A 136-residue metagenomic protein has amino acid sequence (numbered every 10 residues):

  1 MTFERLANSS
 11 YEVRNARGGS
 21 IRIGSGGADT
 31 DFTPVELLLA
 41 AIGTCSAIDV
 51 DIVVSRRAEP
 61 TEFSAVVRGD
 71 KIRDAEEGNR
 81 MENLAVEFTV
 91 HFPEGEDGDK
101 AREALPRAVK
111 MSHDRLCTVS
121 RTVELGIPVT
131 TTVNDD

Functional and structural regions predicted by a protein language model:
M1-A40, D51-D136: Extended beta-strand/beta-hairpin segments
I48: Short glycine/serine/threonine-rich phosphate/pyrophosphate-binding segments that cradle anionic phosphate groups
